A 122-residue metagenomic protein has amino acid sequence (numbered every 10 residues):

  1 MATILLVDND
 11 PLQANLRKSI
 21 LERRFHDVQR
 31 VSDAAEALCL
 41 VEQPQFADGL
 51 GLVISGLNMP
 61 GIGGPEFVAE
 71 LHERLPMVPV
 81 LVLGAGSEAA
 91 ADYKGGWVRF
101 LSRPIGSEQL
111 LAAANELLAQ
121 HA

Functional and structural regions predicted by a protein language model:
P11-R30: Two-component/phosphorelay signaling modules centered on CheY-like receiver
R30-L52: Acidic, metal-coordinating helix/loop segments flanking the phosphotransfer/catalytic sites of two-component signaling
D33-E36, I62-E66: Acidic catalytic/metal-coordinating carboxylates
C39, P65-M77: Short amphipathic alpha-helix used as the core "switch/output" element in two-component signaling
G56: Active-site residues of response regulator receiver
M59: Receiver (REC) domain active-site loop signature in two-component systems and cognate sites in sensor histidine kinases
V82-A85: Hydrophobic/aromatic residues positioned on beta-strands within the core alpha/beta folds
I105-L118: C-terminal output helix
